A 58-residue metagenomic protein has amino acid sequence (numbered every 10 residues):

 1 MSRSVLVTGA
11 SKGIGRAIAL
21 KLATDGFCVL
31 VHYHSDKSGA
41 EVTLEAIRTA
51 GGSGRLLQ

Functional and structural regions predicted by a protein language model:
S4, C28, S53-R55: Structural signature of beta-strand start/N-cap positions in the alpha/beta core of ABC transporter nucleotide-binding
S4, G9-G13: Conserved glycine-rich cofactor-binding loop
G9, G26, G51: Short glycine-rich hinge loops at helix-strand junctions in the catalytic core of two-component histidine kinases
L22: Aromatic pocket-lining residues of Rossmann-like dinucleotide-binding sites
D25-V42: Conserved glycine-rich Rossmann-like NAD(P)H-binding loop of the short-chain dehydrogenase/reductase
R48-Q58: Rossmann-fold cofactor-recognition segment
